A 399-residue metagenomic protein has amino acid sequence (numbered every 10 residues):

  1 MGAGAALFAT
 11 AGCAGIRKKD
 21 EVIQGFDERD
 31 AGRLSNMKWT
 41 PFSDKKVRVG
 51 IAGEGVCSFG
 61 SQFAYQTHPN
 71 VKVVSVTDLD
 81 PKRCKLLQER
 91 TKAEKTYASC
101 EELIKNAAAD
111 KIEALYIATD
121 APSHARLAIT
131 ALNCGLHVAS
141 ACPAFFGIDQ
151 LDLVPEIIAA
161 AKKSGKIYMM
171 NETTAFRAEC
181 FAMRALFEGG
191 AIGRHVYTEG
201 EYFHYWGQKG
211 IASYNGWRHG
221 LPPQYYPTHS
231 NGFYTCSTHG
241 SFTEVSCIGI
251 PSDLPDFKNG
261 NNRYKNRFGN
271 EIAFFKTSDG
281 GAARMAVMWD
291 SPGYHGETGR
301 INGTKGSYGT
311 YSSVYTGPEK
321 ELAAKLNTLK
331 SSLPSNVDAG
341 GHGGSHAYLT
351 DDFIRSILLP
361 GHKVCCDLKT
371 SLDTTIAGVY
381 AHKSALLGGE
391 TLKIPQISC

Functional and structural regions predicted by a protein language model:
M1-K18: N-terminal export signals
F26-S43, Y225-G317, A347-V364, G378-H382 (+1 more regions): Contiguous beta-strand/loop segments that form the cofactor/metal-binding neighborhood of enzyme cores
K46-S61: Glycine-rich adenosine-cofactor-binding loop
V71-E89: NAD(P)-binding Rossmann-fold cofactor-contacting core
K72-V73, N171, S356-T374: Glycine- and charged-residue-rich phosphate/anionic-cofactor binding loop of Rossmann-like
A114, D120-A121, A125-T173, G190: Beta-strand-loop-alpha-helix segment that lines the small-molecule cofactor/substrate pocket of alpha/beta enzymes
K166, G193-Y197, K383-C399: C-terminal capping/lid region of NAD(P)-dependent oxidoreductase domains
I167-M169, T174-K265: Predominantly a Rossmann-like dinucleotide-binding segment in NAD(P)-dependent oxidoreductases
